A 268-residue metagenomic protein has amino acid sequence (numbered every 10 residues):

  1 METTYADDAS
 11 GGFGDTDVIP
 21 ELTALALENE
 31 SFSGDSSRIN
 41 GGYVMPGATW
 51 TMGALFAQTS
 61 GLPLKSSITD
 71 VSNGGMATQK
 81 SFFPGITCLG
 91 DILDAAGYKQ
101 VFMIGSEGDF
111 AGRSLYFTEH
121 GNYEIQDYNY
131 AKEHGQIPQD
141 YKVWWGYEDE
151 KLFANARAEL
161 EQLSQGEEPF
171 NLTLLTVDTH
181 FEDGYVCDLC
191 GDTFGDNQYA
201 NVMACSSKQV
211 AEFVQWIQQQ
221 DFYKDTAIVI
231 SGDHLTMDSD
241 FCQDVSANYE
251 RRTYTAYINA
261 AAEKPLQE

Functional and structural regions predicted by a protein language model:
M1-E268: Solvent-exposed soluble domains appended to multi-pass membrane proteins
